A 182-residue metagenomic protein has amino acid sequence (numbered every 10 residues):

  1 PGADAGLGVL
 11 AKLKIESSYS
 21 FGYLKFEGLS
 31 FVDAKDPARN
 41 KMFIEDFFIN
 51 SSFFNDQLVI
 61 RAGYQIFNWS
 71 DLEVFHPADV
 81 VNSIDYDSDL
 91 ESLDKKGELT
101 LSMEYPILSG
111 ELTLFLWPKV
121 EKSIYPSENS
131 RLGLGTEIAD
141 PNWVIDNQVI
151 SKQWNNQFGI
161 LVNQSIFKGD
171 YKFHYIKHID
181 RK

Functional and structural regions predicted by a protein language model:
G2-A5, K119-K122, Q157, L161 (+1 more regions): Outer-membrane beta-barrel biogenesis signature
A3-A5, E16, P37, D87-E91 (+2 more regions): Outer-membrane beta-barrel proteins
D4-L10, R39-M42, S92-K96, S151-N155: Transmembrane beta-barrel outer-membrane domains
L10, E104, F115, N163 (+1 more regions): Residues in well-ordered beta-strands of folded domains
A11-S17: Histidine-anchored nucleotide/phosphate-binding helix
K12, E98-T100, Q157-G159: Short hydrophobic/aromatic beta-strand or adjacent loop that forms the aromatic wall/cage of a ligand/substrate-binding
S17-L132, F167: Outer membrane beta-barrel
G133-K182: Surface-exposed beta-loop-beta
